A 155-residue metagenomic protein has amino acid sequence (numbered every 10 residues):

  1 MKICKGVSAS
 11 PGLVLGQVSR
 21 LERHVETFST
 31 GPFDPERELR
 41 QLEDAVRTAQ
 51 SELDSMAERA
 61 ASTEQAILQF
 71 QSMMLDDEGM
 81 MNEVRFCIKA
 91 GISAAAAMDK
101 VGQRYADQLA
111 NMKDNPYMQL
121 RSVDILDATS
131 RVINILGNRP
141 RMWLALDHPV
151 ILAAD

Functional and structural regions predicted by a protein language model:
M1-D155: Non-catalytic, soluble scaffold/interaction modules
